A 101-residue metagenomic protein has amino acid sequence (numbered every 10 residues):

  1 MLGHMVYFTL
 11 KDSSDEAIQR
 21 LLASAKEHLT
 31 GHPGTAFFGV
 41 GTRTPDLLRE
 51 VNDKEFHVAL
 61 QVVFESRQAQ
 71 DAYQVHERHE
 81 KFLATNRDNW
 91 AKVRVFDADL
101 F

Functional and structural regions predicted by a protein language model:
M1-Q61, E65-A72, A98-F101: Short S/T/G/P-rich N-terminal loop/turn motif that feeds into the first structured element of a domain
F64-V93: C-terminal structural segments of small proteins and small subunits
